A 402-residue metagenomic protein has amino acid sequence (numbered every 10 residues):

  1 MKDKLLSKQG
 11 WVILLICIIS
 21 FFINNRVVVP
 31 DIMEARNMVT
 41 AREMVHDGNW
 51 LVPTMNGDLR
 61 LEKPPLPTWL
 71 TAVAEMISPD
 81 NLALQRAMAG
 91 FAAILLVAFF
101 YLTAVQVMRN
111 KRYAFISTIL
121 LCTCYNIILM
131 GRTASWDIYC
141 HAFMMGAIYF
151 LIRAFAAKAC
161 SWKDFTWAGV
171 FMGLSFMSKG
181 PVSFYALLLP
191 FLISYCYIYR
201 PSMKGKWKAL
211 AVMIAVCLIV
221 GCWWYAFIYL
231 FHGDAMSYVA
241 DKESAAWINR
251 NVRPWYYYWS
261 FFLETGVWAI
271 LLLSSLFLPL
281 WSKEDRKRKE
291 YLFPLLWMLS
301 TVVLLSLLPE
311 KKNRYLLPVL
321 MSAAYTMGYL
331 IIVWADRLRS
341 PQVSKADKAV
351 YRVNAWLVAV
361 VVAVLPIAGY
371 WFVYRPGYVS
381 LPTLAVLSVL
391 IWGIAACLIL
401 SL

Functional and structural regions predicted by a protein language model:
M1-F21, M213-A215: Start-transfer (signal-anchor) and selected internal transmembrane alpha helices of multi-pass inner/ER membrane
S7, F100-T123: Transmembrane-helix signature of polytopic, membrane-embedded enzymes that assemble or transfer cell-envelope glycans
I18-F22, N37-E62, L66, V73: Extracytosolic helix-loop segments that constitute the early lumenal/periplasmic catalytic or substrate-binding loops
T40, L174, S178, S183-N313 (+4 more regions): Transmembrane-lumen/periplasm boundary regions of multi-pass, lipid-linked membrane glycan transferases
P65-W69, S78-L95, M130: Loop-to-helix entry region of an early transmembrane alpha helix in multi-pass inner-membrane enzymes
A87-M108, G146: Transmembrane-helix motifs of polytopic, lipid-linked glycan transferases
R112-F115, R153-G173, L296-M298: Short hydrophobic alpha-helices at membrane interfaces in multi-pass membrane enzymes
N126-C140: Short acidic/glycine- and proline-prone juxtamembrane loop motifs at membrane-interface regions of multi-pass membrane
